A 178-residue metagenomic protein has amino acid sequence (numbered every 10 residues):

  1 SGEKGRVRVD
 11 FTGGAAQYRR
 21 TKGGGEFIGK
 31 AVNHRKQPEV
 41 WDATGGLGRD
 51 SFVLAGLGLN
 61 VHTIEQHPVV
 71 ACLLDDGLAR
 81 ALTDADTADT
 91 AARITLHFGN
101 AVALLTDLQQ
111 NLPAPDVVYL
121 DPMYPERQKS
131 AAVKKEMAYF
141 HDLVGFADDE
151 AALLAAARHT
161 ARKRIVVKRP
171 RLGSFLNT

Functional and structural regions predicted by a protein language model:
S1-W41, G56, A79, L108: S-adenosyl-L-methionine
E39, N60, R93, K163-R164: Residues at the starts of beta-strands that form the adenosine-phosphate
E39-L74: Basic (Lys/Arg-enriched) interaction patch that binds polyanionic ligands
V40-F52, A114-K134: Conserved proline-anchored active-site loop of SAM-dependent methyltransferases that bridges a beta-strand
G45-L47, P68, A103, M123-P125 (+1 more regions): Short, glycine/acidic-enriched loop or turn micro-motifs at the edges of active sites
I64-V117: S-adenosyl-L-methionine
P122-L153: Mobile active-site "lid"/loop adjacent to the S-adenosyl-L-methionine
D149-T178: Conserved Class I SAM-dependent methyltransferase catalytic core
